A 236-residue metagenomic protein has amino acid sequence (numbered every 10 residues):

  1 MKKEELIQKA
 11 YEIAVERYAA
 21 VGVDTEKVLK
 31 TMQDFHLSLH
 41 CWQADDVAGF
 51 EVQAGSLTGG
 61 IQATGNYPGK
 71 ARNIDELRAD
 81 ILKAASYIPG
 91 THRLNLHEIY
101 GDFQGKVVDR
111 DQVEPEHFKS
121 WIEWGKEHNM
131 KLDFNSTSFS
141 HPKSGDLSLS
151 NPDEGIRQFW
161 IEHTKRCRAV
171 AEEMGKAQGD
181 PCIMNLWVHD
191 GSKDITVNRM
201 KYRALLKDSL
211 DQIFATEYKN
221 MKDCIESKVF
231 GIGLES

Functional and structural regions predicted by a protein language model:
M1-P152, A169: Alpha/beta catalytic barrel-like cores
E116-D133, T137-S236: Active-site acidic/histidine proton-transfer and metal-coordination neighborhood in alpha/beta enzyme cores
